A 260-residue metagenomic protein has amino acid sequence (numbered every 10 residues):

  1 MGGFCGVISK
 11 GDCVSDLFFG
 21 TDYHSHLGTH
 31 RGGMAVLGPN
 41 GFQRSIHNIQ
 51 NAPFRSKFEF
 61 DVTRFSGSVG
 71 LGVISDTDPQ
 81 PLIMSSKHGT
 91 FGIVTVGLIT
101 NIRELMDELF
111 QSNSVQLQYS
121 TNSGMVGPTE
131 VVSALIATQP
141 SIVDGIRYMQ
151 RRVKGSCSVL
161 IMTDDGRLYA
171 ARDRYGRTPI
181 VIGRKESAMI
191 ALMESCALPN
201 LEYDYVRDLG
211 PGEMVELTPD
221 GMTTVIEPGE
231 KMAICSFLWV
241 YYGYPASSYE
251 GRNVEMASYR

Functional and structural regions predicted by a protein language model:
M1-P211, E216-R260: Conserved short alpha-helical segments that host acidic/polar catalytic motifs at enzyme active sites
